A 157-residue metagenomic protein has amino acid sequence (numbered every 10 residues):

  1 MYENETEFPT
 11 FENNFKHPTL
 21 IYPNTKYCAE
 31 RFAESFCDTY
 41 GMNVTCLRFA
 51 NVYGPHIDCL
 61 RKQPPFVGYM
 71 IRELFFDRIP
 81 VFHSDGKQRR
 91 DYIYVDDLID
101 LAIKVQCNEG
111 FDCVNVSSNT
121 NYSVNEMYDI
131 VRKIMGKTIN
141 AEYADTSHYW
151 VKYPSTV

Functional and structural regions predicted by a protein language model:
M1-C46, D58, K62: Catalytic helix-loop patch of NAD(P)-dependent Rossmann-fold dehydrogenases
T19-Y22, A50-P64, R78, S84-V95 (+1 more regions): Glycine-rich "substrate-gating" loop/helix at the edge of Rossmann-like oxidoreductase active sites
E34, I71-R72, I103: Solvent-exposed, non-membrane alpha-helical residues enriched in polar/charged side chains
R48-N51, D145: Residue-level recognition of beta-strand->loop/alpha-helix junctions
F75-V157: C-terminal substrate-binding subdomain of Rossmann-fold SDR/epimerase-dehydratase oxidoreductases
